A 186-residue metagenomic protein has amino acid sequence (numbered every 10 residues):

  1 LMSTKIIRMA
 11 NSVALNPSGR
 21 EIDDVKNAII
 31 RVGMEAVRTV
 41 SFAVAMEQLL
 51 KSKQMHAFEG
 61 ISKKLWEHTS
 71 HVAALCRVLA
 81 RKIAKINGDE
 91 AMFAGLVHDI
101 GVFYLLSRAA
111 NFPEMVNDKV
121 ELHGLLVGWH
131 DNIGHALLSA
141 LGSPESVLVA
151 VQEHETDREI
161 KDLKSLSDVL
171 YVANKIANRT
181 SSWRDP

Functional and structural regions predicted by a protein language model:
L1-D99, F103-D185: Conserved alpha-helical "signature site" that marks functionally important helical segments or helix/loop junctions
